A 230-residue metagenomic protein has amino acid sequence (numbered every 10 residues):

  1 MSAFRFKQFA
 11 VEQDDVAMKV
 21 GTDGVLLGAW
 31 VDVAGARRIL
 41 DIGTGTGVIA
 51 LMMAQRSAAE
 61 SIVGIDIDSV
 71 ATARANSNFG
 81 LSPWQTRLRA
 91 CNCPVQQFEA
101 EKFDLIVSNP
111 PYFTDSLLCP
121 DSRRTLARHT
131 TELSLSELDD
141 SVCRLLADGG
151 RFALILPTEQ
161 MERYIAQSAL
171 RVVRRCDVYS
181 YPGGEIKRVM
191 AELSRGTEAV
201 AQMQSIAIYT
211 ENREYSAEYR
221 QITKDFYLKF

Functional and structural regions predicted by a protein language model:
M1-A34: Class I SAM-dependent transferase core
A10, S61, R87-R89, R171-R174: Conserved beta-strand segments of alpha/beta enzyme cores
E12, V16, V20, L133-I186: Conserved Class I SAM-dependent methyltransferase catalytic core
L26-S108, T114-P120: Conserved SAM/SAH cofactor-binding pocket of Class I
L27, N109, L138, L193: Residue-level signal for inorganic ion chemistry
P110-E137: Mobile active-site "lid"/loop adjacent to the S-adenosyl-L-methionine
G184-F230: SAM/dcSAM-binding transferase cores
